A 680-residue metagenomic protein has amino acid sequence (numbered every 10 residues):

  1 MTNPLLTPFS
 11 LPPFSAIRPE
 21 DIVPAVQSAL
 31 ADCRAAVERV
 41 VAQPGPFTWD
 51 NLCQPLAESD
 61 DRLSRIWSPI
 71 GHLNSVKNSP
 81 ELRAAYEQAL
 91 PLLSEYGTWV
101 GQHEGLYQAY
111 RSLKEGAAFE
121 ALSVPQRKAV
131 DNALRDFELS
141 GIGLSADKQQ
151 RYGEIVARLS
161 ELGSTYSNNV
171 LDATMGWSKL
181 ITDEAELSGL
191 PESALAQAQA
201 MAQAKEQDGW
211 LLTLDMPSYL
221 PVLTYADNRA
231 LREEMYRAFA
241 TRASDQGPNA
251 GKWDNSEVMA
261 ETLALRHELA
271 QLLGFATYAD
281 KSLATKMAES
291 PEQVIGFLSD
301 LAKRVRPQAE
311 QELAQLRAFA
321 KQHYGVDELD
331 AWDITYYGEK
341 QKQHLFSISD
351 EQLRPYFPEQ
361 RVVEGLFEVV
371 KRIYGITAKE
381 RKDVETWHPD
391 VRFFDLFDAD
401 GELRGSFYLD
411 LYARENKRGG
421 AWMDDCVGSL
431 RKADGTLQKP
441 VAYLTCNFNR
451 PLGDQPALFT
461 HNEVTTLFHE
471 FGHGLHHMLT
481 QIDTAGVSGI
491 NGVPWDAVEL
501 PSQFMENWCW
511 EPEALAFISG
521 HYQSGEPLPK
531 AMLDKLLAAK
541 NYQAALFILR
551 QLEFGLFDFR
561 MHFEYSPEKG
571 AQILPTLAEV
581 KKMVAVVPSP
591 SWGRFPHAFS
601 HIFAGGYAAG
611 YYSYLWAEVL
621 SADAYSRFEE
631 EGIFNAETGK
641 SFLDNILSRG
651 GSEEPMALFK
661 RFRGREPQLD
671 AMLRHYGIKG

Functional and structural regions predicted by a protein language model:
M1-D21, S28, S188-G189, G209-L211 (+11 more regions): C-terminal, non-catalytic "cap/extension" segments appended to globular domains
M1-L190, F628: N-terminal helix-rich structural modules
T7-D21, I70-A89, S112-E154, T213-E257 (+5 more regions): Short His/Asp/Glu-rich catalytic/ion-coordination signatures at enzyme active sites or charged loops
V40-C53, V76-P80, N249-K252, K281 (+2 more regions): Short, surface-exposed loop/turn segments at secondary-structure junctions
R62-H72, R135, R237, I334-K342 (+2 more regions): Short, hydrophobic/amphipathic alpha-helical patches that form generic packing surfaces within helical domains
T98, A442, N462-T465: Acidic/His-rich structured neighborhood in mature extracellular/periplasmic domains
P125, A129-D131, R158-E161, N168 (+10 more regions): Active-site-proximal, well-structured secondary-structure segments within enzyme catalytic domains
N449-F468: Short pre-active-site segment immediately N-terminal to the catalytic Zn-binding motif
